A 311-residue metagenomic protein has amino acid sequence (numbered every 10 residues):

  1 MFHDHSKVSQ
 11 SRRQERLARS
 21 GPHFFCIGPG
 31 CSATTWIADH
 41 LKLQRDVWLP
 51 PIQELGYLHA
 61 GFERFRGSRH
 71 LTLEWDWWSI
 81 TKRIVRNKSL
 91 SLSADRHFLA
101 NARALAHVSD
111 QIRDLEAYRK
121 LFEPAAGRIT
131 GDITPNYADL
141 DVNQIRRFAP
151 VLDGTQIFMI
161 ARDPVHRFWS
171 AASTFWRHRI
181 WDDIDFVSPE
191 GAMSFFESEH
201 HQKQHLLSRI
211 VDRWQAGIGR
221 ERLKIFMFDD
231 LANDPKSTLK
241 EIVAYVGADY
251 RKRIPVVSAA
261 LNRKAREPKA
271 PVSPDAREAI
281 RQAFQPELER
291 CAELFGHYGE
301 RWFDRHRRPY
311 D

Functional and structural regions predicted by a protein language model:
M1-E116, K120-R128, I133-T134, V151 (+4 more regions): PAPS-dependent sulfotransferase catalytic core
A33-T34, Y118, G131, F148 (+6 more regions): Generic structural signal for small/hydrophobic residues in well-ordered secondary structure, especially within
I52-Q53, A60, R162-V165, G191 (+2 more regions): The conserved 3'-phosphoadenosine-5'-phosphosulfate
N101-A106, D132-Y137, P189-K203, K264-A276: Surface-exposed cleft-lining segments at the edges of enzyme active sites
H107-I112, Y137-V142, H201-Q202, D230-D234: Acidic-and-aromatic substrate-binding clefts and catalytic sites of carbohydrate-active enzymes
L115-R119, I145, V211-D212, L288: Generic structural signal for well-ordered alpha-helices, preferentially at hydrophobic/aromatic core positions
Y118-A126, L207-R222: CE4/NodB-like, metal-dependent polysaccharide N-deacetylase domain that modifies extracellular/periplasmic N-acetylated
L140-F158: ATP-dependent NMP and nucleoside kinases share a basic, alpha-helical "lid"
